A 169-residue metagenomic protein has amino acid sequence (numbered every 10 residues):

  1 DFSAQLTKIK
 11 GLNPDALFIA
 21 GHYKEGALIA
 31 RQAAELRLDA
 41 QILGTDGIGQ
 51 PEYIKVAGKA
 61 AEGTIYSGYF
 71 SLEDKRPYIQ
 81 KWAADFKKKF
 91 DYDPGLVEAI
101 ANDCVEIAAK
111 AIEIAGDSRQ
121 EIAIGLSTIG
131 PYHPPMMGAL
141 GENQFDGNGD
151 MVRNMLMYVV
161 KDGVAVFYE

Functional and structural regions predicted by a protein language model:
D1-E169: Extracytosolic ligand-binding ectodomains
